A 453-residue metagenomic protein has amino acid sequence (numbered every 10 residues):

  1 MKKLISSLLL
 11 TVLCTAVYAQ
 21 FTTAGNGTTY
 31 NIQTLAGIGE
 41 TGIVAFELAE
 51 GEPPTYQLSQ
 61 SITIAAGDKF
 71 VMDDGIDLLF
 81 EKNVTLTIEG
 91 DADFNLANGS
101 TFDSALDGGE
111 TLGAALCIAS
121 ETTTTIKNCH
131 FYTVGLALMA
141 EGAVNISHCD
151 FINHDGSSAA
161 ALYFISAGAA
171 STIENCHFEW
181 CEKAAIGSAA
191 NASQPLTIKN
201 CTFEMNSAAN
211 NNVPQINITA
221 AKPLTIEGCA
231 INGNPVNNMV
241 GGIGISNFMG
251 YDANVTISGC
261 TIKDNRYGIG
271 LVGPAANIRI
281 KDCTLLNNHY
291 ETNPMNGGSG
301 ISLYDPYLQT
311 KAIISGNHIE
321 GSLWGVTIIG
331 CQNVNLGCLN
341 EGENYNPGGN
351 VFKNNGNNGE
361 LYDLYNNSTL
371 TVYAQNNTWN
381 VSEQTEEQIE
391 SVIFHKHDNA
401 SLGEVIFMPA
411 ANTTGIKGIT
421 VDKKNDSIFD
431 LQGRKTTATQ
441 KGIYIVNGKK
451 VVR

Functional and structural regions predicted by a protein language model:
M1-F21: Bacterial Sec-dependent N-terminal signal peptides
K2-K3, I443-R453: C-terminal tail/sorting-segment detector
Q20-A276, N287-G330, C338-D363, N367-L370 (+2 more regions): Beta-strand/loop edge motif enriched in small/polar residues
Q375, L431, V446: Short, ordered coil/turn segments that flank beta-strands lining enzyme active or ligand-binding pockets
E387-Q388, K441-Y444: A short acidic/small-residue loop/turn micro-motif
A410-Q432: Residue-level detector of functionally pivotal "anchor" positions at catalytic/ligand-binding pockets or at interdomain
